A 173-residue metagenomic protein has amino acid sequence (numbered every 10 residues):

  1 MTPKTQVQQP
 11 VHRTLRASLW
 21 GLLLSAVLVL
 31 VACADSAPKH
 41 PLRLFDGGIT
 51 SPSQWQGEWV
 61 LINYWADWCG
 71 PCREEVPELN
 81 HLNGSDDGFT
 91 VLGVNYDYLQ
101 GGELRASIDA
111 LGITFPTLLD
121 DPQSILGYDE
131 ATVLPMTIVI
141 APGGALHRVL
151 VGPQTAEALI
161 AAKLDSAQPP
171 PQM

Functional and structural regions predicted by a protein language model:
M1-L15: N-terminal secretory signal peptides that target proteins for export/translocation
S18-V31: Bacterial N-terminal signal peptides
V31-P52: N-terminal "domain-start" segment that seeds a small globular fold
P38, V60, L134-P135: Short loop/turn microsegments at loop-to-beta-strand junctions
S51-R73: Short active-site neighborhood of thiol/selenol oxidoreductases, capturing the structured segment around
L61-I62, V91, T137: Hydrophobic beta-strand anchors of alpha/beta hydrolase catalytic cores
R73-L111, D121-G127: Structural microenvironment flanking redox-active thiols in thiol-disulfide oxidoreductases
S107-I113, L119-D165: Thiol/disulfide oxidoreductase modules built on the thioredoxin-like
